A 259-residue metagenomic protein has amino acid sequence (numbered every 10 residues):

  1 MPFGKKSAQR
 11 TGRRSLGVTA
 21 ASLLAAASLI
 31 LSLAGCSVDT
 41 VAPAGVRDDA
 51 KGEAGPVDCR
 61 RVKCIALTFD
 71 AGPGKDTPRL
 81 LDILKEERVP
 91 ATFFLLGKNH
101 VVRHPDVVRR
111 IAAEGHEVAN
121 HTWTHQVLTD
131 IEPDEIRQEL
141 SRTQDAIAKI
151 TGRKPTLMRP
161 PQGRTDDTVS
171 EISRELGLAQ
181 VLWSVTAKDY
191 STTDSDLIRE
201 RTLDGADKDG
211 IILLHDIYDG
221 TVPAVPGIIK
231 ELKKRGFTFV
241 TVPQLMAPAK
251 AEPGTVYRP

Functional and structural regions predicted by a protein language model:
G4-L24: Bacterial N-terminal signal peptides that target proteins for export
A21-L33: Bacterial N-terminal signal peptides
I30-A50: C-terminal region of N-terminal signal peptides and the immediate post-cleavage residues of exported proteins
P43-V127, I131, E135, Q144-K149 (+1 more regions): Active-site beta->alpha N-cap acidic-glycine motif
K51-C59, E87, H100-V101, G220-P259: C-terminal domain-boundary segment and adjacent tail
V62-C64, E87-T92, A113-E117, R153-T156 (+3 more regions): Loop/turn elements at helix/coil->beta-strand transitions in domains of secreted/extracellular proteins
D70, L84, I111, V118-H121 (+6 more regions): Conserved, mostly hydrophobic/aromatic
Q126-K154, Q162-K208, T221-P223: Alpha-helical scaffold elements lining the catalytic groove of polysaccharide deacetylases
